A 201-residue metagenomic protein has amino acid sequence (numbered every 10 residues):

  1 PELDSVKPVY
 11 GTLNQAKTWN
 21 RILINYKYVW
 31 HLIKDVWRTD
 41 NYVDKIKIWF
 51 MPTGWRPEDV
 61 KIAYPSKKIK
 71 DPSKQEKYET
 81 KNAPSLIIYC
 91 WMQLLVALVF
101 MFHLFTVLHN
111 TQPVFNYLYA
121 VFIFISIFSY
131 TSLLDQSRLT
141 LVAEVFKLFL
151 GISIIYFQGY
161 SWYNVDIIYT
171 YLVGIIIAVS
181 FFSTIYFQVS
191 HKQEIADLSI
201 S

Functional and structural regions predicted by a protein language model:
P1-C90, L139, I175-S201: Cytosolic/stromal cytosol-facing helical appendages immediately following the last transmembrane segment
K77-E194: Substrate-recognition/cap regions that form aromatic- and gly/pro-loop-enriched pockets for small-molecule ligands
